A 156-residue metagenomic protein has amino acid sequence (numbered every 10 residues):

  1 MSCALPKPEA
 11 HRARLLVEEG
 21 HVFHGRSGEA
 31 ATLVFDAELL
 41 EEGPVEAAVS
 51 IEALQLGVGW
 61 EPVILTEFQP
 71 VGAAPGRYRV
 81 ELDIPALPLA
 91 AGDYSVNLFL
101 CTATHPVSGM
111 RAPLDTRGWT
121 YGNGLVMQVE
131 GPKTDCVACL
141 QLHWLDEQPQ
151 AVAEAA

Functional and structural regions predicted by a protein language model:
M1-A156: Localized sequence-composition bias
